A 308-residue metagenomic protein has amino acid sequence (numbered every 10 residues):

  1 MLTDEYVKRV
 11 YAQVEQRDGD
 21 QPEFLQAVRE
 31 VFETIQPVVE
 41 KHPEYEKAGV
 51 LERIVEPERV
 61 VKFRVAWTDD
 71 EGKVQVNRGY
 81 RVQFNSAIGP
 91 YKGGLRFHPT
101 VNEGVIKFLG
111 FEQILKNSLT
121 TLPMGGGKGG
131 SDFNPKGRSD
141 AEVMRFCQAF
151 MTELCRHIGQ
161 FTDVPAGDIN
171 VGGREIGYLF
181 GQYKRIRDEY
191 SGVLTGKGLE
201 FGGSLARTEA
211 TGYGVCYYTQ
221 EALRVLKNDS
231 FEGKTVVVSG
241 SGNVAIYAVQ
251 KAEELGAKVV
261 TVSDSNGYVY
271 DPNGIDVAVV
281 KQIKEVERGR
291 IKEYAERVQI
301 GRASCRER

Functional and structural regions predicted by a protein language model:
M1-L205: N-terminal ligand-binding/catalytic initiation module
T195, G203-R302: Glycine-rich phosphate/diphosphate-binding loop of Rossmann-like nucleotide-binding domains
A303-R308: Conserved small/polar residues in nucleotide/adenosyl-binding loops
